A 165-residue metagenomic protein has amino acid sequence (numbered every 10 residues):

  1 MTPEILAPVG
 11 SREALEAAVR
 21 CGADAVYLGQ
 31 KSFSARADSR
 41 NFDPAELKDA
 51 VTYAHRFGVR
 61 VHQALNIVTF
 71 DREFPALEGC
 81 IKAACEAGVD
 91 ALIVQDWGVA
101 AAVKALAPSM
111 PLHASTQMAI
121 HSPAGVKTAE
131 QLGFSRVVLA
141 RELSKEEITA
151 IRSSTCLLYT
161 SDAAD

Functional and structural regions predicted by a protein language model:
T2-P3, A23-D24, H55-V61, V89-D90 (+3 more regions): Short, well-ordered coil/turn segments that N-cap beta-strands
E4-A25: N-terminal basic/disordered segments at the start of proteins
I5-A7, V26-L28, V61-L65, L92-V94 (+3 more regions): Hydrophobic faces of well-ordered beta-strands that scaffold small-molecule active sites in alpha/beta enzyme cores
A18, D96, A129, S161: Conserved, mostly hydrophobic/aromatic
Y27-A45, L65-R72: Glycine-rich, proline-tolerant flexible connector loops at the mouths of alpha/beta enzymes
D38-K48, W97-L106, E142-S154: Active-site-adjacent beta->alpha loops and helix N-cap segments on the catalytic face of soluble alpha/beta enzymes
V59, A64-E86, A91-T128: N-terminal active-site wall of soluble small-molecule enzyme domains
Y159-D165: Conserved small/polar residues in nucleotide/adenosyl-binding loops
